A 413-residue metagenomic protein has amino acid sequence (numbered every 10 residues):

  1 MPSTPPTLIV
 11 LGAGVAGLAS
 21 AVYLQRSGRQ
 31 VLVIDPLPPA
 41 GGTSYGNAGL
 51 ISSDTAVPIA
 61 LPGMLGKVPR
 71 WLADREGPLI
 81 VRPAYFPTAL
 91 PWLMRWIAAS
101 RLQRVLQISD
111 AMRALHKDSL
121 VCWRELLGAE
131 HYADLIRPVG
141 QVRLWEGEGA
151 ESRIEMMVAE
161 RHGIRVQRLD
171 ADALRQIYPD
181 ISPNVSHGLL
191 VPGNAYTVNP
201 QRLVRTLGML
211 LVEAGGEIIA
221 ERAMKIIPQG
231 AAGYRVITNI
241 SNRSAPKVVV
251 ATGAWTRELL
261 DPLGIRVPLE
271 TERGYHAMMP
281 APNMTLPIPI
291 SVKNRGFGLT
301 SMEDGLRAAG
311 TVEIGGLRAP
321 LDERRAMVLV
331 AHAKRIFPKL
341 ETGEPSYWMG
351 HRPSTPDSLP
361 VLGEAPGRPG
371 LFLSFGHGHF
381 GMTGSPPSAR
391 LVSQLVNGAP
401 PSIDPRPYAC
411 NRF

Functional and structural regions predicted by a protein language model:
P6-V33: N-terminal Rossmann-like FAD-binding beta1-loop-alpha1 element of flavoenzymes
R26-G46: Glycine-rich FAD pyrophosphate-binding loop
N47-L50, T55, I59-A99, M224-Y234 (+1 more regions): Active-site substrate-recognition segment that forms the wall of the catalytic cavity or substrate channel
G49-A171: Dinucleotide-binding Rossmann-like beta1-alpha1 core, especially the glycine-rich loop that anchors the ADP
Q107-L120, V142-S152, L189-M209, P320-R325 (+1 more regions): Short beta-strand to alpha-helix junction loop
A150-H162, I181-K247: Helical element adjacent to the flavin cofactor pocket in flavoenzyme catalytic cores
P200, N294, R335-F413: C-terminal catalytic lobe of FAD-dependent flavoproteins
